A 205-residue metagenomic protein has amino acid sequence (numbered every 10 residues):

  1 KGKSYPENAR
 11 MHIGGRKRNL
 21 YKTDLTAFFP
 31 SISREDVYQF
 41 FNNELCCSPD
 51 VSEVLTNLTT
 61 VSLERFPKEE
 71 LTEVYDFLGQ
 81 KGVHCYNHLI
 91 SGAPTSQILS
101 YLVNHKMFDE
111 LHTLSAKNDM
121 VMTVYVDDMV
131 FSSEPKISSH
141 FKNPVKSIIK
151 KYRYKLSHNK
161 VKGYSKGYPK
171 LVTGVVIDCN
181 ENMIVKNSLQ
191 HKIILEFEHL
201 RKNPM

Functional and structural regions predicted by a protein language model:
G2-G14: Short acidic (Asp/Glu) patches
I13-Y125, V130-P169, N187, R201-M205: Conserved polymerase palm-domain catalytic core
L171-T173, I177-M205: Active-site and adjacent loop segments of nucleotide-processing enzymes that use two-metal-ion phosphate chemistry
